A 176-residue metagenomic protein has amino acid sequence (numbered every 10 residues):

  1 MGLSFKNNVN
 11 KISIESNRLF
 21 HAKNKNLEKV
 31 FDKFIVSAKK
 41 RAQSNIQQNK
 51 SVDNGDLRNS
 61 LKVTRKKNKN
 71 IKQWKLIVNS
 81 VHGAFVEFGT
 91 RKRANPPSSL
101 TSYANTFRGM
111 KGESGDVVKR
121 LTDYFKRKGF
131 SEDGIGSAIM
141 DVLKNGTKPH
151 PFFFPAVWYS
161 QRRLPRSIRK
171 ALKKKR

Functional and structural regions predicted by a protein language model:
M1-R176: Short, Lys/Arg-rich flexible segments
